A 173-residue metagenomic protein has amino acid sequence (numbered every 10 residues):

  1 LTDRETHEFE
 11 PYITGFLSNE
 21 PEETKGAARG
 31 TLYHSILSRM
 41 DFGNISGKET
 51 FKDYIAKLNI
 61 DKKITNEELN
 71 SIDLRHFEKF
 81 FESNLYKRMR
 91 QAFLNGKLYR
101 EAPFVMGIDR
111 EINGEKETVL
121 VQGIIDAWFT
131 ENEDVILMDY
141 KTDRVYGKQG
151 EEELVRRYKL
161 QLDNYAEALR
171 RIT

Functional and structural regions predicted by a protein language model:
L1-T173: Structural signature of nuclease core domains in nucleic-acid processing machines
